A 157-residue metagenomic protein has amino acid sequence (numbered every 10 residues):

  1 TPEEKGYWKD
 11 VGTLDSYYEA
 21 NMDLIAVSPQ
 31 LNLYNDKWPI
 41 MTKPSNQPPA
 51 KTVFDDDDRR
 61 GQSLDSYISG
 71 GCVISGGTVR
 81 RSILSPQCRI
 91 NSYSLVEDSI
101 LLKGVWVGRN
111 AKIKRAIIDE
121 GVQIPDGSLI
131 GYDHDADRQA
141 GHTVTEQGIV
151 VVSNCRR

Functional and structural regions predicted by a protein language model:
T1-R157: Left-handed beta-helix
